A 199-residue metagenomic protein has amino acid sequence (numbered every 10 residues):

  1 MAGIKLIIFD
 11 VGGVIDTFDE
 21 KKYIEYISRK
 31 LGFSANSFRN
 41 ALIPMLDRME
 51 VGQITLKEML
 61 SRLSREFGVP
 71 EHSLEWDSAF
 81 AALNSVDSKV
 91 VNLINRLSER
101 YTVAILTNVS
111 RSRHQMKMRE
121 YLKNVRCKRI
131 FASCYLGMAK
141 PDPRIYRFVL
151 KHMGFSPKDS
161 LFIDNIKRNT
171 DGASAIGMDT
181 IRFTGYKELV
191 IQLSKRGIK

Functional and structural regions predicted by a protein language model:
M1-A2, E99-R100, M153-D159: Glycine-rich phosphate-binding loop signature in dinucleotide/nucleotide-binding domains
A2-N92, E99, S110-R113: N-terminal helical cap/lid subdomain that shapes the substrate entry/recognition surface in HAD-like hydrolases
D10-G13, G52, I105, I130 (+1 more regions): Generic structural signal for small/hydrophobic residues in well-ordered secondary structure, especially within
I15-T17, S112-M116, A139-K140, N169-D171: Short catalytic/ligand-binding loop motif for oxyanion handling, primarily in non-cytosolic enzymes, centered on
A35-S37, V125-R129, P157-S160: Short acidic capping loops at alpha-helix termini that bridge into adjacent secondary structure
S88-Y135: Substrate-recognition/cap helix-loop segment adjacent to the acidic, metal-dependent catalytic center of Asp-based
A139-K167: Conserved Lys-Pro-Asp/Glu-containing loop-to-beta segment of HAD-superfamily phosphomonoesterases, centered on
P157-L193: Acidic, Mg2+-coordinating phosphoryl-transfer loop and its flanking beta/alpha structural elements, shared across
